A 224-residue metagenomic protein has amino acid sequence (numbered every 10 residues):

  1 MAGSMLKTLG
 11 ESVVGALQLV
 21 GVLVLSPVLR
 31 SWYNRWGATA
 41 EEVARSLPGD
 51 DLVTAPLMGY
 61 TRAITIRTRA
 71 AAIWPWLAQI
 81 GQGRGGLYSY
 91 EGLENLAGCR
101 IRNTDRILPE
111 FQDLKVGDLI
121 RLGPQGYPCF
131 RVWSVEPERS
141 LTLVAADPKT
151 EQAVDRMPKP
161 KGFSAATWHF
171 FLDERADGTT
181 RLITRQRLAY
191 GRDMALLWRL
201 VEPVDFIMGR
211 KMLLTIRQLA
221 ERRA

Functional and structural regions predicted by a protein language model:
L6, G10-R121, L219-A224: Hydrophobic ligand-binding cavity/cleft-lining segments
V43, T150-R210, L214-Q218: Beta-strand/loop substructures that line and gate deep hydrophobic ligand-binding cavities in soluble
G59-T65, S140, A165-T167, T179-R181: Intrinsic-disorder/low-complexity, polar/charged segments enriched in Ser/Thr/Lys/Arg/Asp/Glu/Gln
R62-I64, F130-V132, A166-E174: Hydrophobic/aromatic beta-strand elements that line small-molecule binding cavities or substrate pockets in beta-rich
R69, P137-E138, R175-G178: Short strand-connecting beta-turns/loops that link adjacent beta-strands
I73-W76, V132, L182-T184, I216: Hydrophobic pocket/interface hotspot
D113-G117, V135-L143: Short, hydrophobic/aromatic-rich segments at coil-to-beta transitions
E136, A145-D147, Q186-L188: A mature extracytoplasmic/lumenal domain signature
